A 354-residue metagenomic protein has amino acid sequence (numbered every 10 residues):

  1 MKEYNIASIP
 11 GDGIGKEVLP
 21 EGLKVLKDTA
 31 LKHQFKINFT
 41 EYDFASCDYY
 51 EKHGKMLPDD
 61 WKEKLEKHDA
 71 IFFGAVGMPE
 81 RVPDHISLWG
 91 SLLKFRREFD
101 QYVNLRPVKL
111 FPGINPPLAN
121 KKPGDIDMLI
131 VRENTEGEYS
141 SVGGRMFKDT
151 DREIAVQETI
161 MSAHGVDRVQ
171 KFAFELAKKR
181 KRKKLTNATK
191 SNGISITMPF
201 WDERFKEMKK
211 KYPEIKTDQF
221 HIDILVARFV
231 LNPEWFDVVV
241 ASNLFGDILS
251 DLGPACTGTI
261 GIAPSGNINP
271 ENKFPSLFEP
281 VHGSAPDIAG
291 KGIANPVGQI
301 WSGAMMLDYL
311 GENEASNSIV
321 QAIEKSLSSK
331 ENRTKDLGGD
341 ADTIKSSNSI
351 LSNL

Functional and structural regions predicted by a protein language model:
K2-I6: Extreme N-terminal starter segment of soluble prokaryotic enzymes
A7-K24, T29-A30, T150-D223, W235: Glycine-rich phosphate/diphosphate-binding loop of Rossmann-like nucleotide-binding domains
D12-G15, D69, V131, A173 (+5 more regions): Buried hydrophobic positions in well-ordered alpha/beta secondary-structure cores of metabolic enzymes
G22, L26, F205, Q299-L307 (+1 more regions): Buried hydrophobic packing segments
Q34-P58, F229: N-terminal beta-loop-helix "entrance" segment that forms/cooperates in small-molecule cofactor or anionic ligand
Y49-D149, E153-V156, L244: N-terminal glycine-rich phosphate/adenylate-binding segment common to multiple enzyme folds
Y50, F229-E331: Glycine-rich phosphate/nucleotide-binding loop
T135, S141-R180, K184-N187, S191-I194 (+3 more regions): Glycine-rich phosphate/pyrophosphate-binding loop and the adjoining helix
